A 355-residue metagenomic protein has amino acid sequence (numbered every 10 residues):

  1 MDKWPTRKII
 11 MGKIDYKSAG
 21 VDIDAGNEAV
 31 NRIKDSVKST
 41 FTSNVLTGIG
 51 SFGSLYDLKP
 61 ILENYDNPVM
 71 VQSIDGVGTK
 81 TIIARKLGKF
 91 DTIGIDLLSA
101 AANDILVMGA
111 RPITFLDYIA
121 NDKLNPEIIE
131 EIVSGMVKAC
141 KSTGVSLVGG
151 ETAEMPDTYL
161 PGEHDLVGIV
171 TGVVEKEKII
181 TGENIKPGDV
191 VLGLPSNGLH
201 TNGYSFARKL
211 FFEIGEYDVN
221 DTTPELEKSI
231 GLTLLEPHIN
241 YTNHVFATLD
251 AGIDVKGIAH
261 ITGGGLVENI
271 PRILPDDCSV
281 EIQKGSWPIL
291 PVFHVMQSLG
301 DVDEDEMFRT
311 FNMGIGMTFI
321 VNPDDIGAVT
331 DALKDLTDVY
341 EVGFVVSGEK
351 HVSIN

Functional and structural regions predicted by a protein language model:
M11-N44: N-terminal amphipathic/basic leader segments beginning at the initiator methionine
G12-S18, D35, I128, I132-S146 (+4 more regions): Glycine-/charge-enriched secondary-structure boundary and capping motifs
V30, E130-V133, Y204: Hydrophobic face of alpha-helices
F41-N197: Glycine-rich phosphate/pyrophosphate-binding loop regions near the starts of catalytic domains
P187-K228, L232: Acidic, glycine-rich loop-and-beta core segments that form the ion-binding/anion-interacting portion of active sites
